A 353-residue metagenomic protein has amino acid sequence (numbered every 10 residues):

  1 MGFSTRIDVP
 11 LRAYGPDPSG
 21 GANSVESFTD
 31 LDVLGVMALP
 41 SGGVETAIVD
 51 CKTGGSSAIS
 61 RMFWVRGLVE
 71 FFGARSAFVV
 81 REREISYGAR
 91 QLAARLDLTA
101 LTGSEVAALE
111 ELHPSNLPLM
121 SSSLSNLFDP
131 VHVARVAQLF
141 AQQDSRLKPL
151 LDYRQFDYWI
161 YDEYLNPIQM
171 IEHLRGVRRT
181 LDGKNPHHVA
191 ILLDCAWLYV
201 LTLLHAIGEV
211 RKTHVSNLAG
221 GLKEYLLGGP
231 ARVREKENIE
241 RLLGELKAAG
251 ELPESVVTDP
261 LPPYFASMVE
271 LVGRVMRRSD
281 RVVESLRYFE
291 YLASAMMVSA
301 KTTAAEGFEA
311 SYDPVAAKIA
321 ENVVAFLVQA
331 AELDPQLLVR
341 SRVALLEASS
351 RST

Functional and structural regions predicted by a protein language model:
M1-E26: Acidic-basic catalytic patches of nuclease active cores, encompassing PD-(D/E)XK and other metal-cofactor nuclease
T29-M37: Short acidic loop-to-beta-strand element that houses the catalytic metal-binding Asp/Glu of nuclease active sites
V36-I48, A231: Active-site beta-strand-loop-beta-strand hairpin of nuclease catalytic cores that positions key catalytic residues
V44, I48-S104, V257-R277: Catalytic cores of nucleic-acid endonucleases
R83-R146: Domain-level recognition of nuclease-like catalytic cores that cleave nucleotide substrates
A137-L222: Charge-patterned, long linear interaction tracts outside catalytic cores
V200-D280, E284: Long, compositionally biased charged/polar accessory segments in the mid-to-C-terminal portions of proteins
E245-T353: Charge-dense, extended regions
